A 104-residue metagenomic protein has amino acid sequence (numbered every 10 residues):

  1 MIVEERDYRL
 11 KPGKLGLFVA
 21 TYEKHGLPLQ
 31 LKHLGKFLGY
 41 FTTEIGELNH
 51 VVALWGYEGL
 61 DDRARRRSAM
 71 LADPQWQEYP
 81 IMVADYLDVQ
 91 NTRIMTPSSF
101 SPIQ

Functional and structural regions predicted by a protein language model:
M1-T21, S98: Long, low-complexity, intrinsically disordered polar/charged segments
I2-R6, F18, Q30, H50-W55: Short, structured motif recognition centered on aromatic/hydrophobic residues
K11, K36-V52, E58, Q77-Q104: Glycine-rich beta-strand-turn "strand-cap" elements at beta-sheet edges
K14-G39: Short amphipathic alpha-helical segments
G16-F18, G59-L71: Short amphipathic alpha-helices within nucleic acid-binding modules
Y22, R67, P80: Short, flexible helix/strand-to-coil boundary loops that buttress conserved ligand/catalytic motifs in alpha/beta
K24, A72-D73: Polar helix-capping/helix-linker motif
L29, P74-Q75: A common structural junction motif
